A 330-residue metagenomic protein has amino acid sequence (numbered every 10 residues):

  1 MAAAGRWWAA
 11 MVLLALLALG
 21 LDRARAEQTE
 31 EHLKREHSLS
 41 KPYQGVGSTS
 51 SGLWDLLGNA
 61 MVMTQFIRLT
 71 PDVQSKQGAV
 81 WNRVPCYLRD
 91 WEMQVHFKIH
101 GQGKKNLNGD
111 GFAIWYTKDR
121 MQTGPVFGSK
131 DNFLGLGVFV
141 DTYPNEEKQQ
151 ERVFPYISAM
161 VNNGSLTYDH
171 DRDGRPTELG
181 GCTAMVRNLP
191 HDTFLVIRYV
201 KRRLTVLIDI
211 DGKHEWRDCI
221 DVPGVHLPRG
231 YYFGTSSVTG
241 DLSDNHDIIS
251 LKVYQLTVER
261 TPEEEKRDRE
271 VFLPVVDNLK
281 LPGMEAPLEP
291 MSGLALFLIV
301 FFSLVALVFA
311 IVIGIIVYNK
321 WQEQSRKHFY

Functional and structural regions predicted by a protein language model:
A2-Y330: Polar, low-complexity loop segments and adjacent catalytic/binding residues used for recognizing and processing sugar
